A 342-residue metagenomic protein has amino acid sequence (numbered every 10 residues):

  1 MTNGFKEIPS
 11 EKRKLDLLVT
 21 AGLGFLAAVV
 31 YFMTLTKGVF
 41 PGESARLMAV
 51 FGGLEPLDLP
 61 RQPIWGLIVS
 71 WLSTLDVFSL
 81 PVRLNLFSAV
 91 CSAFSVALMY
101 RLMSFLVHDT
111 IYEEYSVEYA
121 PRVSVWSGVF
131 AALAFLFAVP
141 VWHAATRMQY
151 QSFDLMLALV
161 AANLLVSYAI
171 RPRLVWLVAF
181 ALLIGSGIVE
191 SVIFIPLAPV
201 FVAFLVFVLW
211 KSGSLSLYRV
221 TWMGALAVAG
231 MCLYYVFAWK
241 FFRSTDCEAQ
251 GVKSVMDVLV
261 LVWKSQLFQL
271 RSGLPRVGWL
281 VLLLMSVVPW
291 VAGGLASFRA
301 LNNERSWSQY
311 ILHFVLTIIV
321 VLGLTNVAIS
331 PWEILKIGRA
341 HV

Functional and structural regions predicted by a protein language model:
M1-V30, F94-A97, A120-V129, Y218-V228 (+1 more regions): Start-transfer (signal-anchor) and selected internal transmembrane alpha helices of multi-pass inner/ER membrane
K12-G42, G52, F135-F137, A227-R243 (+1 more regions): Transmembrane signal-anchor helices characteristic of membrane glycosylation enzymes that use polyprenol
G42, P140-F153: Short acidic/glycine- and proline-prone juxtamembrane loop motifs at membrane-interface regions of multi-pass membrane
G53, A132, W176-S191: Membrane-interface alpha helices of multi-pass inner-membrane proteins
P56-V82, L86-V90, A97, G187: Short hydrophobic/aromatic helix or loop-helix immediately within or flanking a transmembrane segment in polytopic
L86-E118, V160-S167, V288-S297: Transmembrane-helix motifs of polytopic, lipid-linked glycan transferases
R122, A158-L177, S186-G187, L209-S212: Membrane-interface transmembrane helices that cradle and orient dolichyl/undecaprenyl
L197-V228, V255-L259: Perimembrane helix-loop-helix junctions
